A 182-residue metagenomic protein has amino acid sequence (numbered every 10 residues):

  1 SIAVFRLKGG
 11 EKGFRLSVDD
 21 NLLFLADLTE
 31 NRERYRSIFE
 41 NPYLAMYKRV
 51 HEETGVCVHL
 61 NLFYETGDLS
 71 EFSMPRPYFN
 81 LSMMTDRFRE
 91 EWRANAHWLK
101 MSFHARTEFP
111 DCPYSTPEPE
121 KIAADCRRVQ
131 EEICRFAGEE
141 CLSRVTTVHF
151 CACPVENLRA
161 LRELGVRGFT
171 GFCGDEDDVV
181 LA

Functional and structural regions predicted by a protein language model:
I2-E91, L142: Active-site beta->alpha N-cap acidic-glycine motif
D27-L28, C112, N157: Short, function-defining helix-loop hinge/capping sites that tune catalysis or transport
R32, E118, L161-G165: Short secondary-structure boundary/capping segments
M46-E53, R128, E132, A160: Amphipathic alpha-helical segments that form well-ordered structural scaffolds and often line/cohere around active
C57-P154, D177-D178: Metal-dependent polysaccharide deacetylase catalytic core of the NodB/CE4 family, i.e., the active-site-bearing domain
R135-G138, E156-R167: Short, surface-exposed basic-aromatic patches at helix termini and helix-loop junctions that form
R162-A182: His/Asp/Glu-enriched short active-site or ligand-binding loop at hydrolase and phosphoryl-transfer sites
